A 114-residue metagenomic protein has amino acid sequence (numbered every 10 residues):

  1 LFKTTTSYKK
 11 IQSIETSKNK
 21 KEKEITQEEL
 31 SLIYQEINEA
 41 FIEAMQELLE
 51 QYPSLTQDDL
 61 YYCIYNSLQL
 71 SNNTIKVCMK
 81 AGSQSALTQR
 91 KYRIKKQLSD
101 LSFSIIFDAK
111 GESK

Functional and structural regions predicted by a protein language model:
L1-K9: Hydrophobic, helix-length membrane anchors
S13-K21: Long, low-complexity or tandemly repetitive, helically biased scaffold regions used for multimeric assembly/adhesion
K20-K114: Cytosolic nucleotide-binding catalytic cores of signal-transduction proteins
